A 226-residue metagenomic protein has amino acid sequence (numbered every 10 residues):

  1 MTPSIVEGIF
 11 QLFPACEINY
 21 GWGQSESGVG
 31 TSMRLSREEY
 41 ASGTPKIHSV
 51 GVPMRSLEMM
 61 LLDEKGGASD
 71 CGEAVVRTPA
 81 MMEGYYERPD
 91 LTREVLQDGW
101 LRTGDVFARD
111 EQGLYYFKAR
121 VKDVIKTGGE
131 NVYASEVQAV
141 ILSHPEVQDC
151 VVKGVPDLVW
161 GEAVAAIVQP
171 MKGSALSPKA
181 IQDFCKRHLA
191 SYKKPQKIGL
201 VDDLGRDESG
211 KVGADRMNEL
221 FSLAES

Functional and structural regions predicted by a protein language model:
M1-P45, E58-M60, K65: Gly/Ser/Thr-rich phosphate-binding loop
N19, I198-V201: General small-molecule cofactor/ligand-binding pocket signal
G23, G51, D105, G129: Active-site glycine-centered loops adjacent to acidic/histidine catalytic or metal-binding residues that shape
L35-R37, V52-S56, K65-V95, E130-V132: Conserved ATP/PPi-binding loop(s) of AMP-dependent carboxylate-activating enzymes
G72, T78, E83-G84, L91 (+3 more regions): AMP-binding/adenylate-forming catalytic core of the ANL superfamily
N218-S226: Acidic/polar alpha-helix N-cap and adjacent early helical turns within long charge-rich amphipathic helices/linkers
